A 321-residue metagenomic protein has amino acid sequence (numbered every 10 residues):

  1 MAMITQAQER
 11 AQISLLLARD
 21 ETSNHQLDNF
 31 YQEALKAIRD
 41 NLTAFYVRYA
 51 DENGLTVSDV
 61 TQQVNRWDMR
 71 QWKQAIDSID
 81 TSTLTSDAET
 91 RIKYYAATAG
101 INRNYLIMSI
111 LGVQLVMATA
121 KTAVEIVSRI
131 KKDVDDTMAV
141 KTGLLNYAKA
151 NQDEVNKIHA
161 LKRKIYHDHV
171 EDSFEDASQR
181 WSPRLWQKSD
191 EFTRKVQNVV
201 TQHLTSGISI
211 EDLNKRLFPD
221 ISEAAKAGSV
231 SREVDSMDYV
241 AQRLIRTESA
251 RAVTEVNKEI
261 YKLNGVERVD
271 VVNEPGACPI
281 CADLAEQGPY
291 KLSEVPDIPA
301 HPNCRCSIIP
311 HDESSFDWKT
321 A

Functional and structural regions predicted by a protein language model:
M1-K226, S315-A321: N-terminal leader/targeting and assembly helices and adjacent pre-domain segments
N214, G228-A321: Acidic, glycine-rich two-metal-ion catalytic cores of nucleic acid-processing enzymes
